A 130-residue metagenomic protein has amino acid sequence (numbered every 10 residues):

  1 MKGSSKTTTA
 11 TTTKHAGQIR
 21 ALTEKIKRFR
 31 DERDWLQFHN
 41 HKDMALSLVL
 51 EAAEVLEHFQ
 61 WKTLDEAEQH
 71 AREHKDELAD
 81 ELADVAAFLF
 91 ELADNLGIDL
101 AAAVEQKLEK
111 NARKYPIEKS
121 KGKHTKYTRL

Functional and structural regions predicted by a protein language model:
M1-L82, A86-L130: Flexible "arm" and connector segments at domain edges
